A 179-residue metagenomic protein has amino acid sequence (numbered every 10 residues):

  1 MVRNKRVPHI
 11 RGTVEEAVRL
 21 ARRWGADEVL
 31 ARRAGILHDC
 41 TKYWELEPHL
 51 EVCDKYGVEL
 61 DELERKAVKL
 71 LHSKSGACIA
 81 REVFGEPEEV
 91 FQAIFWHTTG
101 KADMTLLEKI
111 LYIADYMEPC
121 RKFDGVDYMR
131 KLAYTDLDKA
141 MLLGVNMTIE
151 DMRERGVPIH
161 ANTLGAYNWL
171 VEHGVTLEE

Functional and structural regions predicted by a protein language model:
M1, H9, R23-L143: Divalent metal-dependent catalytic cores for phosphoryl transfer on phosphate-bearing substrates
E150-E179: Charged phosphate-binding loop/patch that engages nucleotide di/tri-phosphates or the phosphate backbone of nucleic
